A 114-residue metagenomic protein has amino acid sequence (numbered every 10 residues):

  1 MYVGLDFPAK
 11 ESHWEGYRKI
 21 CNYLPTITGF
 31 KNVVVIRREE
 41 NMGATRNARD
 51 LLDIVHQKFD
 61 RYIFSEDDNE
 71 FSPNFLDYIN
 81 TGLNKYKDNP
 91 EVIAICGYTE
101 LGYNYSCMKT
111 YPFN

Functional and structural regions predicted by a protein language model:
M1-I36: Acidic donor-binding segment of Leloir-type glycosyltransferases
H13-G16, N47-A48, Y105-Y111: Short aromatic-enriched loop/helix-cap "lid" or pocket-rim segments at secondary-structure transitions that line
K19, L51, Y78-G82: Alpha-helical scaffold elements adjacent to nucleotide-binding pockets in ATP/GTP-utilizing enzyme cores
E40-N47: A short, glycine-/small-residue-rich helix N-cap motif at loop->alpha-helix starts within glycosyltransferase
R49-R61: Active-site nucleotide-sugar/metal-binding loop of Leloir-type enzymes
K58-E70: Short beta-strand-to-loop acidic/aromatic patch adjacent to the donor-nucleotide binding site
N74-Y111: Conserved donor NDP-sugar-binding/catalytic core segment of glycosyltransferases
